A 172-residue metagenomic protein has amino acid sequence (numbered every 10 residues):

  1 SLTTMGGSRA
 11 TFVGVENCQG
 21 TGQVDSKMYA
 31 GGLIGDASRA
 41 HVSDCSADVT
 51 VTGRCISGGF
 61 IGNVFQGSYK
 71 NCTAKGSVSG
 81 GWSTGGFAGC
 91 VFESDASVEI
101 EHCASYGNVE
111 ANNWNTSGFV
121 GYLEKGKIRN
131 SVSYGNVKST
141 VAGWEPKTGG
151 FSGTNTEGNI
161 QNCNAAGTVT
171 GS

Functional and structural regions predicted by a protein language model:
S1-S172: Predominantly extracellular beta-rich ligand-binding scaffolds that present long acidic/polar faces for carbohydrate
